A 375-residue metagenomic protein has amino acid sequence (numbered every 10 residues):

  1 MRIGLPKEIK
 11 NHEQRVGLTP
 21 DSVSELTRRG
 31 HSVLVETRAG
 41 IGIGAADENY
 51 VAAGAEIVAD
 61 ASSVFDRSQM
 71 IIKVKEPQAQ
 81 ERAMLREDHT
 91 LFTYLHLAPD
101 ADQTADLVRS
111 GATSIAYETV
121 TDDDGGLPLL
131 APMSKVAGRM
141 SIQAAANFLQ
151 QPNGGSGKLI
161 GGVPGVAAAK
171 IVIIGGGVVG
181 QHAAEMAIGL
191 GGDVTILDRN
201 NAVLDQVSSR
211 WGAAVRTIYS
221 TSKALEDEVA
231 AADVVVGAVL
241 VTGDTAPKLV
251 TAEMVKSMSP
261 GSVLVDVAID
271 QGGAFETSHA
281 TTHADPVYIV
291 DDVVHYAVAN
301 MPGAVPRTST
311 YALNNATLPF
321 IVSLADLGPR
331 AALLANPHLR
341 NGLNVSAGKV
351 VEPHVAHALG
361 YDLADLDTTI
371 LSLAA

Functional and structural regions predicted by a protein language model:
R2, E8, A79-A169, V298-N300: Glycine/serine-rich phosphate-binding loop and adjoining beta1-alpha1 elements at the start of nucleotide-handling
L5, L34-T37, I57-A59, F65 (+8 more regions): General beta-strand structural signal in soluble alpha/beta enzymes
L5-D106, S110: An N-terminal-biased, well-structured beta-alpha scaffold segment characteristic of Rossmann-like dinucleotide-binding
P6-A45, P152-L240, V287: Glycine-rich phosphate/diphosphate-binding loop of Rossmann-like nucleotide-binding domains
Q69, K75-E76, L95-H96, T221 (+3 more regions): Short glycine-/small-residue-rich Rossmann-like dinucleotide-binding loops
E118-L159, I269, A274-A375: Adenosine-phosphate binding glycine-rich loop
S209-D291: Rossmann-like adenosine-cofactor binding region
